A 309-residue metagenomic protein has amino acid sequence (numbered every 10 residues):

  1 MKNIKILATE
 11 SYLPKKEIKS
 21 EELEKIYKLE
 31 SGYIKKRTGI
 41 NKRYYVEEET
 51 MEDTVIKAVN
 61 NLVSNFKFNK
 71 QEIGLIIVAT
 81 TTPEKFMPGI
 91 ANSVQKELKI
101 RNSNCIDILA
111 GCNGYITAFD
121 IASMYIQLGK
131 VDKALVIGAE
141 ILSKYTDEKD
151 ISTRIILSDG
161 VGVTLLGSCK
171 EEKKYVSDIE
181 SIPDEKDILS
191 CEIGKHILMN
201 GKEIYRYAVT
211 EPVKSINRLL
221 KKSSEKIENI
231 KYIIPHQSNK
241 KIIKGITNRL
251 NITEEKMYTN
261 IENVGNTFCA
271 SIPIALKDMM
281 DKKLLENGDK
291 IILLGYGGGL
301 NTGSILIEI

Functional and structural regions predicted by a protein language model:
M1-E48, K149-R206, T210, K214-R218 (+1 more regions): Condensing-enzyme catalytic core mediating Claisen C-C bond formation in acyl metabolism
I6, E49-I108, K222-R249: Conserved beta-ketoacyl condensing-enzyme motif
I6-A8, I34, L62, I76 (+7 more regions): Buried hydrophobic positions in well-ordered alpha/beta secondary-structure cores of metabolic enzymes
Y12, A79-E84, A110-N113, G138-S143 (+2 more regions): Acidic, glycine-rich active-site loops and adjacent beta-strand->loop/helix elements that engage anionic groups
Y27-Y33, K85-K99, D132-L142, D187 (+2 more regions): Acidic-glycine-rich active-site phosphate/pyrophosphate-binding loop
E30, M51-F66, Y207-S223, I272-M279: Short, well-ordered amphipathic alpha-helical segments that serve as non-catalytic structural scaffolds within diverse
E52, I56, P83, K96 (+4 more regions): Claisen-condensing/thiolase-fold acyl-transfer catalytic domains that form or cleave C-C bonds in fatty acid
Q127-S158: Flexible, glycine-rich active-site loops centered on histidine and acidic residues that chelate a metal or position
